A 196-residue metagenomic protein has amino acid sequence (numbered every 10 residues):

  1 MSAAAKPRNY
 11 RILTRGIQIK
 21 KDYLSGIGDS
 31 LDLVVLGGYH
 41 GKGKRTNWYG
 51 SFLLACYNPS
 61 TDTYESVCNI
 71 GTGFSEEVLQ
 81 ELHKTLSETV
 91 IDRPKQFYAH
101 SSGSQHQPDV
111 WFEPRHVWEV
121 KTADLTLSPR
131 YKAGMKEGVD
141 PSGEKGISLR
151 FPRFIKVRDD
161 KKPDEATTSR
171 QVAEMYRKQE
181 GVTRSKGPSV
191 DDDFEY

Functional and structural regions predicted by a protein language model:
M1-R93, H106-V110, W118-V172, Y196: Nucleic-acid 5′ end/cap handling module spanning
Y49, A99-G103, R184: A general structural signal for short secondary-structure boundary/capping elements
I91-Y98, S128, E180, R184: Residue-level signal for secondary-structure boundary elements
H100-H106, F112-E113: Long, contiguous regulatory modules within eukaryotic nuclear regulatory proteins
E165-Y196: Acidic, low-complexity intrinsically disordered tails
